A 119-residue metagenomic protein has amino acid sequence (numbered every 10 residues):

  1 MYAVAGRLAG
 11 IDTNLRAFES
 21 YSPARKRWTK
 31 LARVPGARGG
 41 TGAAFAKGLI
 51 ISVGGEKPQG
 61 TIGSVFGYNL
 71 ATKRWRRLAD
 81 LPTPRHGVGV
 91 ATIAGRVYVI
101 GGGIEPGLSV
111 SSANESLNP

Functional and structural regions predicted by a protein language model:
M1-P119: Kelch-like beta-propeller repeat domains
